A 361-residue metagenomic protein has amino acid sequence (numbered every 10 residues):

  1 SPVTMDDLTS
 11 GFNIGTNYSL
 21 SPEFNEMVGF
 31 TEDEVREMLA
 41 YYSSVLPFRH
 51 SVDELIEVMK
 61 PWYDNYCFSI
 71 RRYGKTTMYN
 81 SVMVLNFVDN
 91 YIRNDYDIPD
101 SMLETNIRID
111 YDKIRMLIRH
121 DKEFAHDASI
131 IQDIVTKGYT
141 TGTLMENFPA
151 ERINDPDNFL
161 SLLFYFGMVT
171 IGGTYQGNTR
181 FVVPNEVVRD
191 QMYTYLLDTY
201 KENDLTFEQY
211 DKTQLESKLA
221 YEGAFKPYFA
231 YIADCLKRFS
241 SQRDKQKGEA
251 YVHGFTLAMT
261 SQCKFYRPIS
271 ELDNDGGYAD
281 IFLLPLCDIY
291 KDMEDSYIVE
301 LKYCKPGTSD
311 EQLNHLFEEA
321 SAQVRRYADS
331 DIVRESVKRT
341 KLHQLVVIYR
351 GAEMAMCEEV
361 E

Functional and structural regions predicted by a protein language model:
S1-P2, Y297-K302, L342-R350: Extended hydrophobic secondary-structure segments that form protein cores and membrane-embedded regions
V3-N13, Y18-D89: Amphipathic alpha-helical segments of the small helical/lid subdomains adjacent to P-loop NTPase cores
G15-P22, E294-S296, T340-H343: Short glycine-/polar-rich loops that comprise or flank the Walker A/P-loop and associated switch/sensor motifs
Y41, R326, S330-R334: A generic secondary-structure signal
L46, C287-K291, I332-V337: Alpha-helix termini
Y79-A322, R326-A328, M356-E361: Extended alpha-helical interface modules used as scaffolds for assembling large macromolecular complexes
I332-E361: Domain-level recognition of nuclease-like catalytic cores that cleave nucleotide substrates
